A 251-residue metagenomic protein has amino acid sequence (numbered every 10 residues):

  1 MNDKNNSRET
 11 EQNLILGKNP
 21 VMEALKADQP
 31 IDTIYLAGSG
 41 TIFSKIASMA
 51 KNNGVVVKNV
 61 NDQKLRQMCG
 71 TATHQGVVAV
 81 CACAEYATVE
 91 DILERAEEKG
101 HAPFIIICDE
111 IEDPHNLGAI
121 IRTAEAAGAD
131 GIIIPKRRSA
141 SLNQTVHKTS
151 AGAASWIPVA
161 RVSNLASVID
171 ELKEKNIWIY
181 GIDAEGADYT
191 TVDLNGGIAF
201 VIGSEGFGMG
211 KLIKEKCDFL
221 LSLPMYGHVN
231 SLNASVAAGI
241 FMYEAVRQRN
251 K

Functional and structural regions predicted by a protein language model:
M1-R95: N-terminal positively charged helical leader segments and presequences
M22, A27, Q144, K148-A153 (+1 more regions): Structured adenosyl-cofactor binding patch, chiefly the S-adenosyl-L-methionine
E23-P30, T41, S48, E94-A187 (+1 more regions): RNA substrate-binding interface of SAM-dependent RNA methyltransferases
N61, A82, D109, P135-K136 (+5 more regions): Short beta->alpha connector loops at strand-helix junctions that form conserved, small/polar/Pro-enriched
M68-A82, S150-A153, P158, V162 (+1 more regions): Short basic, glycine-rich beta-strand/loop surfaces that mediate nucleic-acid
H115-A119, M209, A238: Short glycine/serine/threonine-rich phosphate/pyrophosphate-binding segments that cradle anionic phosphate groups
Y180-N233: Active-site/ligand-binding-proximal alpha/beta "capping" segment
